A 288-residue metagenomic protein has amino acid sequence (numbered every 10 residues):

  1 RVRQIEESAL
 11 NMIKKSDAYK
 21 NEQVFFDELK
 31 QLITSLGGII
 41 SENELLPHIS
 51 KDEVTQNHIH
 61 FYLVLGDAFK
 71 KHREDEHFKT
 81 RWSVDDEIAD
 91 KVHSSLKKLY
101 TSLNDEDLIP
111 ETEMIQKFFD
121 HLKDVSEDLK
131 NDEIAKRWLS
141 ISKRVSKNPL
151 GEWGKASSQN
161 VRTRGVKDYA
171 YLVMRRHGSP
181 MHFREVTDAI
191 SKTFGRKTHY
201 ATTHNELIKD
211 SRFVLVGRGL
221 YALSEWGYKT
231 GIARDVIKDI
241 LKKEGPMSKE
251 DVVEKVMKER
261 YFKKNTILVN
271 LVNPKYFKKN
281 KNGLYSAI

Functional and structural regions predicted by a protein language model:
R1-I288: C-terminal non-catalytic scaffold/interaction domains in large multidomain proteins
